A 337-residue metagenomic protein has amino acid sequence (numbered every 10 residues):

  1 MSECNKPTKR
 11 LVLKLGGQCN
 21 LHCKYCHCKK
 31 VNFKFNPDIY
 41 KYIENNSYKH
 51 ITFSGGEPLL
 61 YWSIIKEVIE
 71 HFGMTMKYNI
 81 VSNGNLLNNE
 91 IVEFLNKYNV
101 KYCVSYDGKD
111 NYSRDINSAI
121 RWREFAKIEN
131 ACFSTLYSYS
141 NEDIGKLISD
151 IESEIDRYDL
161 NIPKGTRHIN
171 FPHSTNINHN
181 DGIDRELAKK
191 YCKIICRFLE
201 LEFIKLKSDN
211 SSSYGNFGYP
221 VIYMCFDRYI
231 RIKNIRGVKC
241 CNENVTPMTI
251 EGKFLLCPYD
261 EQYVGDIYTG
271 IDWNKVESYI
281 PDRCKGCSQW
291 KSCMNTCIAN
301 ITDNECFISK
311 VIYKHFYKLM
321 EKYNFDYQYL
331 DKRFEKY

Functional and structural regions predicted by a protein language model:
M1-E3, K253-F254, P258-Y337: Flexible mid-to-C-terminal extensions adjoining Fe-S/redox cofactors in radical SAM and related proteins
S2-P37: Canonical Radical SAM [4Fe-4S] cluster-binding loop centered on the CxxxCxxC motif and its immediate flanking residues
N5, G237-C240, W290: A short catalytic or substrate-binding loop motif that flags glycine-/basic-rich loops and adjacent residues that bind
P7-K14, M224-I230, N242, Y268-G286: Short, intrinsically disordered, charge-biased short linear motifs at domain edges
L11-V12, I39-G55, Y61-N180: Radical SAM/AdoMet-radical enzyme domain recognition
K14-H22, E57, E243, C284 (+1 more regions): Cysteine-centered iron-sulfur cluster-binding motifs in ferredoxin-type domains/subunits of redox enzymes
Y25, K29-N32, D184, F198 (+7 more regions): Secreted/processed peptides and extracellular or luminal domains of membrane proteins
K34, D110-C241, T246-E251: Radical SAM enzyme [4Fe-4S]-AdoMet core and its adjacent flexible, acidic and glycine-rich loops/tails across
